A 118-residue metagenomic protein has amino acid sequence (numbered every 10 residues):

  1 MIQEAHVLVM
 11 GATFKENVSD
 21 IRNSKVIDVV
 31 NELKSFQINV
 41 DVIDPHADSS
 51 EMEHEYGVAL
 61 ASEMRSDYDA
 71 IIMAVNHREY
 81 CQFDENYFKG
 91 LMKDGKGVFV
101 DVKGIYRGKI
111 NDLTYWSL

Functional and structural regions predicted by a protein language model:
M1-L118: Structural/interface elements that position substrates and couple domains in central-metabolism enzymes
